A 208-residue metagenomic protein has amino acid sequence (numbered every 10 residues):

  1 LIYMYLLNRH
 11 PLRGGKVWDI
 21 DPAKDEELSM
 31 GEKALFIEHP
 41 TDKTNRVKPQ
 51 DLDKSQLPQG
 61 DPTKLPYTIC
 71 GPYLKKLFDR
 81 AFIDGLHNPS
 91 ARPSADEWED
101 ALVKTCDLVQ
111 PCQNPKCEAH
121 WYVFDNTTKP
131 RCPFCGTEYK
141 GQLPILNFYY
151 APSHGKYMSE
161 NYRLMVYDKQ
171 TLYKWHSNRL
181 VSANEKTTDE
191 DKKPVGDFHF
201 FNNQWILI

Functional and structural regions predicted by a protein language model:
I2-K75: Conserved C-lobe activation region of Hanks-type protein kinase-like domains
L74-V109: Terminal C-lobe "cap" of eukaryotic-type protein kinase domains
C112-C117, K129-C135: Short cysteine-rich clusters marking metal-coordination/redox-active sites
K116-N126, Y139-Q142: Cys/His-rich microdomains that often coordinate metals
F134-L146: Short Cys/His-rich micro-motifs in 6-15 aa windows
P144-M158: Anionic-ligand-binding alpha/beta catalytic cores of soluble enzymes and soluble regulatory domains that recognize
E160-Y162: Short Lys/Arg-enriched alpha/beta "domain-start" segment
M165-I208: Forkhead-associated
